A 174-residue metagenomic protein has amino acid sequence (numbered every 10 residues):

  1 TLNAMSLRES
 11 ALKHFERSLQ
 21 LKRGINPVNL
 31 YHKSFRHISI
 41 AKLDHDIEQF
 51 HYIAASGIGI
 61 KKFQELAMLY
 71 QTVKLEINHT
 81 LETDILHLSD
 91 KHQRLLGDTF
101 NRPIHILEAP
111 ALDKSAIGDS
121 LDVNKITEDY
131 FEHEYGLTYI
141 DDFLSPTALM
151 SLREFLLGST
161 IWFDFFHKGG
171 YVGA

Functional and structural regions predicted by a protein language model:
A4-A174: Fe(II)/2-oxoglutarate oxygenase catalytic core
